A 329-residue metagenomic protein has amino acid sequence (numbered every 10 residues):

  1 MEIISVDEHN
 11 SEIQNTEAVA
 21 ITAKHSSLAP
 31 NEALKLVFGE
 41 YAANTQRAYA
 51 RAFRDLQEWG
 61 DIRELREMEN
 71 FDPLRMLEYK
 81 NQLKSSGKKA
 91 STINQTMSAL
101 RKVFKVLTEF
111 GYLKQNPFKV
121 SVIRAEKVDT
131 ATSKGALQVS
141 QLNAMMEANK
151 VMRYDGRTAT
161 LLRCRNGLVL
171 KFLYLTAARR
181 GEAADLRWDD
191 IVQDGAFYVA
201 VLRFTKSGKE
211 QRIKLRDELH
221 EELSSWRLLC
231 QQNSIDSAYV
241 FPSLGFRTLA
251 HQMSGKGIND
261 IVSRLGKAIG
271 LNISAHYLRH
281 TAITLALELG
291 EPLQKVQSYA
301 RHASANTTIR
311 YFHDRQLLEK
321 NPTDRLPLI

Functional and structural regions predicted by a protein language model:
E2-I329: Conserved catalytic core of the tyrosine transesterase superfamily
